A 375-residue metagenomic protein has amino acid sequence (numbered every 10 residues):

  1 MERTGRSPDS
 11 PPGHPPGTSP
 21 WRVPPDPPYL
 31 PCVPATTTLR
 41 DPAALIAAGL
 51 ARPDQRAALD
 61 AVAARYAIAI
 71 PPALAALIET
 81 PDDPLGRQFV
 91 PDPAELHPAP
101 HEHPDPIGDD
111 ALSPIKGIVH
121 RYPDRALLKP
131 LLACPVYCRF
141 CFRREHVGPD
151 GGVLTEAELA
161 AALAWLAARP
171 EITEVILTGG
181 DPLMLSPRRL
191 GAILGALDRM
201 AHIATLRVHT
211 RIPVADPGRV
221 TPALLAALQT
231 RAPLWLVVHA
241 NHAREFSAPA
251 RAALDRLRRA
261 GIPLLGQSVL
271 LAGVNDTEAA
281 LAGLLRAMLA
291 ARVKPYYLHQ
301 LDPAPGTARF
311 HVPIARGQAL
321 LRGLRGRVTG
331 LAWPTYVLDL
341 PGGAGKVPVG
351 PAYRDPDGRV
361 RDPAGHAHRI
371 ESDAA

Functional and structural regions predicted by a protein language model:
E2-T4, D9-H14, P20-H120: Flexible, acidic/Gly-rich N-terminal and inter-domain linker regions that tether and position cofactor-handling modules
I70, L112-R143: N-terminal pre-triad scaffold of radical SAM enzymes
G117, P149-G151, A167: Domain-level signature for proteins that mediate thiol-based redox and metal-cofactor handling
F140-V153: Iron-sulfur (Fe-S) cluster-binding segments and ferredoxin-like electron-carrier domains, especially [2Fe-2S]
F142, T155-E158, R169: Intrinsically disordered, low-complexity linker/loop segments enriched in Gly/Pro and charged/polar residues
H146-P149, A161, L177: Short, Lys/Arg-rich amphipathic alpha-helical interaction segments that bind nucleic acids or acidic protein surfaces
A160-E174, L183-V328: Conserved AdoMet/S-adenosylmethionine-binding subsite of the radical SAM
R316-A375: C-terminal accessory extensions appended to soluble enzyme cores
